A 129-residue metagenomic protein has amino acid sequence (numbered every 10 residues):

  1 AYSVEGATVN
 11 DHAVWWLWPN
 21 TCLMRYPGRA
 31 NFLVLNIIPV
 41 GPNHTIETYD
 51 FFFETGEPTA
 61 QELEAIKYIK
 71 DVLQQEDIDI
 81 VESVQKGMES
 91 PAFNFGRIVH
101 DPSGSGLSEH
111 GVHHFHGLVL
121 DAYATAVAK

Functional and structural regions predicted by a protein language model:
A1-K129: C-terminal catalytic domain of Rieske-type non-heme iron oxygenases
